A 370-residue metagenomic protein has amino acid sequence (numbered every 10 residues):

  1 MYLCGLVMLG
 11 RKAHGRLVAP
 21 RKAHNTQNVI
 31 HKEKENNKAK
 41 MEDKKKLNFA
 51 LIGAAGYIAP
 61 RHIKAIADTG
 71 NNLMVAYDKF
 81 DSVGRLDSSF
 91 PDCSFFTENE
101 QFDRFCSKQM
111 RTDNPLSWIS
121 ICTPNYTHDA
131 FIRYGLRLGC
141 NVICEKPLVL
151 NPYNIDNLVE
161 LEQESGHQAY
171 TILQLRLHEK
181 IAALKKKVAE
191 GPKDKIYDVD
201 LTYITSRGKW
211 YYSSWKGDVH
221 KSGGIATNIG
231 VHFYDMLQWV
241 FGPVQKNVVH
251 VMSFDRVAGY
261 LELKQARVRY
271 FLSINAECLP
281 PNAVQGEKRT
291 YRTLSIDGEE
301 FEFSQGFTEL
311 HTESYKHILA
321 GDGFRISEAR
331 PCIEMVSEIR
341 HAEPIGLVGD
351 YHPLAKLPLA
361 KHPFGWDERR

Functional and structural regions predicted by a protein language model:
G15, N25-V29: Short hydrophobic alpha-helical segments enriched in small aliphatic residues
N36-D43, K108-R111, W118-S120, K316-R370: C-terminal helix-rich "cap/oligomerization" subdomain common to oxidoreductases
N37-P91: N-terminal Rossmann-like dinucleotide-binding module
F95-V159: Beta-loop-alpha module in the N-terminal Rossmann-like domain of NAD(P)-dependent dehydrogenases, especially those
Y126, V149-K209: A contiguous active-site-proximal alpha/beta segment in oxidoreductase catalytic domains
K209-L279, R330-E334: Rossmann-like dinucleotide-binding domain that binds NAD(P)(H)
V257-E309: C-terminal substrate-binding/catalytic lobe of Rossmann-fold NAD(P)-dependent oxidoreductases
